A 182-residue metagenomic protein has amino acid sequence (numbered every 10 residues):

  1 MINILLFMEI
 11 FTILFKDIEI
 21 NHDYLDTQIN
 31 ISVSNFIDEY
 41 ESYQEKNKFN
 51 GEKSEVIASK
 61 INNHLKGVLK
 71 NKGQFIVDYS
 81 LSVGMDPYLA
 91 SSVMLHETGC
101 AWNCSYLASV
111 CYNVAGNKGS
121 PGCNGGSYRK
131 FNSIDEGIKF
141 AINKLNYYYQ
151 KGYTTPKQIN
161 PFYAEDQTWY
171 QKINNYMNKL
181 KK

Functional and structural regions predicted by a protein language model:
M1-S91, L95, G99-K182: Catalytic cores of secreted/periplasmic lytic hydrolases that degrade extracellular macromolecules
